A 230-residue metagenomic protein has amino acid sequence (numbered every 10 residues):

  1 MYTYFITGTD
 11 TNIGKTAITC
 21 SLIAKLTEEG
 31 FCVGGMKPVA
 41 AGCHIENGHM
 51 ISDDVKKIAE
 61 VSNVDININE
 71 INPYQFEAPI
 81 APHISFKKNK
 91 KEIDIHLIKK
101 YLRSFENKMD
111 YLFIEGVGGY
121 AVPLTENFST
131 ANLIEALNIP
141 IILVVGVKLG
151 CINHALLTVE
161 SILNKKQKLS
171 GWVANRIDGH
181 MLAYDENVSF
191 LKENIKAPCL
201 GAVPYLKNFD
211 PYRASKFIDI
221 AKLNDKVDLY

Functional and structural regions predicted by a protein language model:
M1, F31-C32, N107-D110: Short, high-confidence coil segments that cap the C-terminus of an alpha-helix and link into the following beta-strand
F5, F113-E115, I142-V144, V173: Structural motif
F5-T19: Glycine-rich phosphate-binding P-loop
A17-E92, H96, Y101-R103: N-terminal phosphate/diphosphate-binding loop that engages ATP/GTP or pyrophosphate donors across diverse enzyme folds
I58, I98, L102-T125: Switch II (G3) loop of P-loop NTPases
T125-K148: Inter-motif core of Ras-like GTPase G domains
V159-Y230: C-terminal lobe/tail of nucleotide-utilizing enzymes
